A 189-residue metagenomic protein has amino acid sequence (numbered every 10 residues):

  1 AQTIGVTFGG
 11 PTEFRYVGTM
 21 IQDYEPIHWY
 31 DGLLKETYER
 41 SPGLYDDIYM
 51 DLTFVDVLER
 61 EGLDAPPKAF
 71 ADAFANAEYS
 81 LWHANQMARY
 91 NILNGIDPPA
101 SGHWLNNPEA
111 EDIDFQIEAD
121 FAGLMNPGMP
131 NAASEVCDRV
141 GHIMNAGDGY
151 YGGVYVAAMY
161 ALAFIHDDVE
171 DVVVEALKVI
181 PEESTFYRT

Functional and structural regions predicted by a protein language model:
Q2-T189: Structured, active/binding-site neighborhoods that engage oxygen-rich ligands
